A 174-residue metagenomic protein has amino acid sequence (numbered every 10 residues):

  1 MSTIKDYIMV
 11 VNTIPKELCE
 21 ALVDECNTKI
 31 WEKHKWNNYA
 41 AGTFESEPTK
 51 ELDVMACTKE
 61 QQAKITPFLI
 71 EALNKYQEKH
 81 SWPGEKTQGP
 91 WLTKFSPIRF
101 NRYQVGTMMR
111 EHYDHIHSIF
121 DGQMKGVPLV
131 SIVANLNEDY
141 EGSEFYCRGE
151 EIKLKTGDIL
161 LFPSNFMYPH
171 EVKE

Functional and structural regions predicted by a protein language model:
M1-I159, M167-E174: Fe(II)/2-oxoglutarate oxygenase catalytic core
